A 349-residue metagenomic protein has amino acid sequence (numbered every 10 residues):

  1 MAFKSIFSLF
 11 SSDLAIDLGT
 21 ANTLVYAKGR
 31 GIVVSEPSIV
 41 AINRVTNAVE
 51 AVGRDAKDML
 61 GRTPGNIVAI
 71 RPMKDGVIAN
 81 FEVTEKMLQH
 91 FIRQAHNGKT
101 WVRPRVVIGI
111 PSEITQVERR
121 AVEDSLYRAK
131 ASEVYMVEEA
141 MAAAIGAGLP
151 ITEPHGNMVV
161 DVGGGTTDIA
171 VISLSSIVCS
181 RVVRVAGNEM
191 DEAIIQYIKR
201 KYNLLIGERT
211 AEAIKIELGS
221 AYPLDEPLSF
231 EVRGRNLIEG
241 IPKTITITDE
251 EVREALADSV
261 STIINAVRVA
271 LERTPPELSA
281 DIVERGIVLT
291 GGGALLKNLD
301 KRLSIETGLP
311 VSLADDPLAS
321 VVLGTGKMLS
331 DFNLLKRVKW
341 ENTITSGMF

Functional and structural regions predicted by a protein language model:
M1-V162, A170-I287, A294-F349: Nucleotide/phosphate-binding catalytic cleft detector across ATP-hydrolyzing and phosphate-transferring enzymes
